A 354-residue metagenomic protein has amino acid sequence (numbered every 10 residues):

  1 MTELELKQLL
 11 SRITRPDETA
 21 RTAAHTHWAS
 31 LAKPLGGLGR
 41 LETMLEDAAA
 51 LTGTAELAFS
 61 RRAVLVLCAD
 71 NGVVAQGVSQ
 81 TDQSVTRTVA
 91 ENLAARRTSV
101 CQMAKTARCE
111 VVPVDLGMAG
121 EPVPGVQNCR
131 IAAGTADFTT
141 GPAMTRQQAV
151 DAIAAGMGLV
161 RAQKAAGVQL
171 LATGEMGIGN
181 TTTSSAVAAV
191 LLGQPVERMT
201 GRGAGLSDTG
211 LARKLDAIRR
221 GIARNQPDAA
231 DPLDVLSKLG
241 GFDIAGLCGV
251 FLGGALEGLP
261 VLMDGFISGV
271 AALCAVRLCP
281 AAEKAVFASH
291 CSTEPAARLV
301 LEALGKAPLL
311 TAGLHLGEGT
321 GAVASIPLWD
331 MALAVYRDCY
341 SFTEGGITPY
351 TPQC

Functional and structural regions predicted by a protein language model:
M1-C354: N-terminal loops that bind phosphate or other acidic moieties and the adjacent beta-alpha structural core
